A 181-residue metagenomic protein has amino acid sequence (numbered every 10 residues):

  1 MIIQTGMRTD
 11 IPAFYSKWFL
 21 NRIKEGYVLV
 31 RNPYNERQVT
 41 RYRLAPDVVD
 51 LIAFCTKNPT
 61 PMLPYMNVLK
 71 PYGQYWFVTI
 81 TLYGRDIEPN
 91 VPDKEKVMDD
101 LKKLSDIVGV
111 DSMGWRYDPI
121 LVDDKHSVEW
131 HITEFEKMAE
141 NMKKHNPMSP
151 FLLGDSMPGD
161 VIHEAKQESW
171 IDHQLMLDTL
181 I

Functional and structural regions predicted by a protein language model:
M1-I87, K94, D99-V110: Conserved Radical SAM active-site core
T5-T9, N90-V91, K125-I132, W170: Short, charged/polar micro-motifs that form catalytic or ligand-binding hotspots
P59-P61, F77-N90, Y117-D124, S156-V161: Conserved radical SAM core fold
K96-I162, D178-I181: Conserved C-terminal portion of the radical SAM core fold that forms the substrate/S-adenosylmethionine-binding
E164-I171: Glycine-rich tight-turn/loop motif centered on a GG-T
Q174-L175: Class I S-adenosyl-L-methionine
